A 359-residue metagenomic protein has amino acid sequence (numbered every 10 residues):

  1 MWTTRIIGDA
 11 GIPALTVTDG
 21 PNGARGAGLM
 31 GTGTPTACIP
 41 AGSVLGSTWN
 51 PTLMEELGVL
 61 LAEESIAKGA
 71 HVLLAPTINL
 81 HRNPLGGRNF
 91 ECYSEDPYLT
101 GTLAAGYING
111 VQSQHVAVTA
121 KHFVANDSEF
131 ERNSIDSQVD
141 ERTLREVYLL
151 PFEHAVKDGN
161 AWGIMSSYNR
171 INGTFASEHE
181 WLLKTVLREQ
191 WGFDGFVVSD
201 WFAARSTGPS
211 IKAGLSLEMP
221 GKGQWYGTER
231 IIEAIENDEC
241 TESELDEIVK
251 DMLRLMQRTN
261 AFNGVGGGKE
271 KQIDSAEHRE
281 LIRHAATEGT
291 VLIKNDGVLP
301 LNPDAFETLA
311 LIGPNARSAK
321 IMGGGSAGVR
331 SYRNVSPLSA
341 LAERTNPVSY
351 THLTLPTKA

Functional and structural regions predicted by a protein language model:
M1-L353: Glycoside hydrolase catalytic-domain context in secreted enzymes
T354-A359: A short, hydrophobic C-terminal helix/tail in secreted or cell-surface proteins
